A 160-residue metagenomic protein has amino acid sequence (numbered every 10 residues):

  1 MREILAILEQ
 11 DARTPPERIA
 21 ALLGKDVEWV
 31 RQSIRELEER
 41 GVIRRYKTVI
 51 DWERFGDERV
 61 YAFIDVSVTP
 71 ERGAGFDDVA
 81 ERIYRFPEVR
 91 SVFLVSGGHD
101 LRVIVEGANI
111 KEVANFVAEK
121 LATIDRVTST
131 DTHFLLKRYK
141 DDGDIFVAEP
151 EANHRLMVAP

Functional and structural regions predicted by a protein language model:
M1-P160: A compositional/biophysical signature of low hydrophobicity enriched in polar/charged and small residues
